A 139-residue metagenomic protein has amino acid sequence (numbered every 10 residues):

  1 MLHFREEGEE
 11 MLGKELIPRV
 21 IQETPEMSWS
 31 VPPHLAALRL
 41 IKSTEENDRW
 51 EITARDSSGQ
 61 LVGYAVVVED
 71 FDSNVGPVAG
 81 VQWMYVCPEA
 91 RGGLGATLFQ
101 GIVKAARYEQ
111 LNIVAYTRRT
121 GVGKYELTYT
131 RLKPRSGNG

Functional and structural regions predicted by a protein language model:
M1-L35: Short amphipathic alpha-helix that is part of the acyltransferase structural core
R5-G8, G13-K14, I41, E69 (+2 more regions): Buried hydrophobic residues that stabilize the cores of well-folded domains
V20-T24, T44, I102-R107: Hydrophobic, Leu/Ile/Phe/Ala-enriched alpha-helical segments that form helix-helix packing faces
T24-I52, D56, G63-V75: A conserved beta-strand-loop-helix scaffold within acyl/acetyltransferase catalytic domains
E45-I52, Q110-V114, L132-R135: Short, charged low-complexity intrinsically disordered segments located at boundaries of structured domains
R55-G59, T120-G121: Short, flexible beta-strand-to-coil junctions
P77-T130: Acyl-donor binding region in acyl/amide transferases
T117-R119, P134-G139: Conserved catalytic-core motifs of GNAT/GCN5-like acyltransferases
